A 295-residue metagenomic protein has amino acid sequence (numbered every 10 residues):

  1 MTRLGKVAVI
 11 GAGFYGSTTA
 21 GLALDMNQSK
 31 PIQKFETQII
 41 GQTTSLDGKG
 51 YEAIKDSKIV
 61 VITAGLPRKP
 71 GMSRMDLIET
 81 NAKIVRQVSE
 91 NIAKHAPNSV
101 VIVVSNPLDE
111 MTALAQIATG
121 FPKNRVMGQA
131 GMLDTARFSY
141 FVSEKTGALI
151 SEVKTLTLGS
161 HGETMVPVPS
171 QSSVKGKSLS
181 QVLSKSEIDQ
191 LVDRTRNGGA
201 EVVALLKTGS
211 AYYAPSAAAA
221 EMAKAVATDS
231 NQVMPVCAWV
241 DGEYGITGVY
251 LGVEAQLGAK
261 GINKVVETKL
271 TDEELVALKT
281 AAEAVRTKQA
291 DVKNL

Functional and structural regions predicted by a protein language model:
L4-K6, N98: Phosphate-coordination loops involved in phosphoryl transfer and adenosine-cofactor binding
Y15: Hydrophobic/small residue at the entry helix of a nucleotide-binding pocket
L22-K58, M72, A290-K293: Conserved N-terminal Rossmann-fold NAD(P) cofactor-binding segment
V60-I62, V103: Redox-cofactor binding/interface segments in oxidoreductases and associated redox assembly factors
A64-L66: Conserved NAD(P)H cofactor-binding loop of Rossmann-fold oxidoreductase domains
S73-Y140: Rossmann-like NAD(P)(H) cofactor-binding subdomain of soluble oxidoreductases
T119-R125, L133-L295: C-terminal substrate-binding/catalytic lobe of Rossmann-fold NAD(P)-dependent dehydrogenases
